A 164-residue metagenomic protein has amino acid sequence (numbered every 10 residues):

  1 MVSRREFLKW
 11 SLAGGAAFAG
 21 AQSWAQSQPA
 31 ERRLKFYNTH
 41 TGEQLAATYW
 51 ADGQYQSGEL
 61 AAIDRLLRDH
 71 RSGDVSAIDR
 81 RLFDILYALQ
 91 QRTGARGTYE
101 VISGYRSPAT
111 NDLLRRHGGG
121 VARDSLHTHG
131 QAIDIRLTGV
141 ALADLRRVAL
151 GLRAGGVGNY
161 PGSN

Functional and structural regions predicted by a protein language model:
M1, E6-A25: N-terminal export signals
A19-A47: C-terminal segment of N-terminal export signals and the immediately downstream linker at the start of the mature
S27, R32-Y37, G120-N164: Catalytic cores and adjacent binding grooves of peptidoglycan-active enzymes
D52-E100: Active-site acidic/histidine clusters and adjacent loop/turn architecture that either coordinate catalytic ions
L66-D69, I85-R96, H117-G120, T138 (+1 more regions): Structured segments of extracytoplasmic/periplasmic soluble domains in secreted or envelope-associated proteins
F83-Y87, N111, L142, R146: Extracytoplasmic/secreted envelope proteins and their assembly/folding machinery, especially bacterial periplasmic
T98-D112: Acidic helix-start/capping segments at beta-turn-to-alpha-helix junctions
P108-S125: Charged, often glycine-rich, active-site loop that binds/positions anionic groups
